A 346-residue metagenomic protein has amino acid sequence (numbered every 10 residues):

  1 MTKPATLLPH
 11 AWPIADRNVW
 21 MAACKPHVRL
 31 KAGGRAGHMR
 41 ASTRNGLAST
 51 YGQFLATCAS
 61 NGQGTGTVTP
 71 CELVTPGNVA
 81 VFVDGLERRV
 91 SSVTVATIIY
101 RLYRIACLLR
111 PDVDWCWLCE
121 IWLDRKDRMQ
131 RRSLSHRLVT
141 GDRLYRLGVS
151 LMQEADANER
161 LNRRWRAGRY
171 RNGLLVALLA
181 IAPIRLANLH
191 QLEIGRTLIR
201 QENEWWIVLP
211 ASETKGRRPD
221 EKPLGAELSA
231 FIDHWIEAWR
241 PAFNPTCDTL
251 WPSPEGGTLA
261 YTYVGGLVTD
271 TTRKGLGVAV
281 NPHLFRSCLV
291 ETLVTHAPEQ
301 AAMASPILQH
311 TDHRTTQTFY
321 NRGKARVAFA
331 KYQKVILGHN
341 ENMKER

Functional and structural regions predicted by a protein language model:
M1-R125, Q130-R137, R160, V280 (+4 more regions): Charge-rich, intrinsically disordered N-terminal extensions that act as flexible nucleic-acid engagement or regulatory
R146-L186: Basic, Lys/Arg- and aromatic-enriched nucleic-acid-binding interface segment
R169, L178-E193, H296-E299, H310: A short, glycine-centered helix-capping/turn motif at helix boundaries that positions DNA-contacting or catalytic
A177, F285-T311, K331: C-terminal catalytic core of tyrosine-transesterase DNA break-rejoin enzymes
A187, Q191-A230: Conserved tyrosine-mediated DNA breakage-rejoining catalytic core shared by Y-recombinases
G225-V278, H283-L284: Active-site/catalytic core of tyrosine-dependent DNA strand-transfer enzymes
L308-V335: Catalytic-site neighborhood detector that most strongly recognizes the C-terminal catalytic loop/helix of tyrosine
K334-R346: C-terminal secondary-structure termini that scaffold catalytic or DNA-interacting sites
